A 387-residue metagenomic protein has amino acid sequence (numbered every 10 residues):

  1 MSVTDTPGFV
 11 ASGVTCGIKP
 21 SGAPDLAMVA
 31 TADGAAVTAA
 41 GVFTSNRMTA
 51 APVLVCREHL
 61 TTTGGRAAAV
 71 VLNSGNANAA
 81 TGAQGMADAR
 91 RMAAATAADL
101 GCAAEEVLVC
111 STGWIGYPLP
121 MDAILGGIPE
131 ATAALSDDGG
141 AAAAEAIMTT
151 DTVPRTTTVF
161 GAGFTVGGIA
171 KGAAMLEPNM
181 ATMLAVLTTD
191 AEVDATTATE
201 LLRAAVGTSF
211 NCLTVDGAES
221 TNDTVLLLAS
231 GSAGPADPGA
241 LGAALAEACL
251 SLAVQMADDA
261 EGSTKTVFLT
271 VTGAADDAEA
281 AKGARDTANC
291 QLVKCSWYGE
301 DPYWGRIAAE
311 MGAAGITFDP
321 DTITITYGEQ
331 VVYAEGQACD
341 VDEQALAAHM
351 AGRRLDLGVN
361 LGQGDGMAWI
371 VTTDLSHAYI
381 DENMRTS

Functional and structural regions predicted by a protein language model:
M1-A87, R91, A97-S387: A structural signal for small-residue-enriched, beta-sheet-centric alpha/beta enzyme cores and oligomeric scaffold folds
